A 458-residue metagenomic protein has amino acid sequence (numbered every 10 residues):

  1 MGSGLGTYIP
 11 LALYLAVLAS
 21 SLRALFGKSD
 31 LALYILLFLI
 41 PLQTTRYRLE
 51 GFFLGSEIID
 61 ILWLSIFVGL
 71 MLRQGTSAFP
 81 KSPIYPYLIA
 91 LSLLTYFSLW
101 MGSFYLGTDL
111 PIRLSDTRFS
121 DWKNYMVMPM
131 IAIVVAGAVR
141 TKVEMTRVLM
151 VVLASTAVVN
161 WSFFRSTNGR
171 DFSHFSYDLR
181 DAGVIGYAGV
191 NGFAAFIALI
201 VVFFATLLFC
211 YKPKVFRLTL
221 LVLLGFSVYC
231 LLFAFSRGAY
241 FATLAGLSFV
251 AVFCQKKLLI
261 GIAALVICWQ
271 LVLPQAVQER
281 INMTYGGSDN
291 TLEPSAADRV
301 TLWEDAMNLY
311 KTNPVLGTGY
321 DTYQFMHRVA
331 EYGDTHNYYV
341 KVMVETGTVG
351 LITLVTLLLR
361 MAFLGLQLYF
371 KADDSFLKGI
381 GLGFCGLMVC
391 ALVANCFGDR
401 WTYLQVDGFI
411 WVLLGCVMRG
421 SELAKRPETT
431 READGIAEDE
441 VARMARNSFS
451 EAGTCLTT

Functional and structural regions predicted by a protein language model:
S3, A16-A24, S92-Y96, W100 (+10 more regions): Alpha-helical transmembrane segments of multi-pass inner-membrane proteins
Y8-V17, L42, G55-L72, W122-M130 (+4 more regions): Membrane-embedded alpha-helical segments of multi-pass membrane proteins, especially the transmembrane helices
A24-E50, G55-M126: N-terminal hydrophobic segments of proteins, predominantly signal-anchor/transmembrane helices of inner/organellar
G51, F235-G238, G333-D334, G398-G408: Membrane-interface catalytic loops of GT-C/OST-like multi-pass glycosylation enzymes that act
F67-V68, I260-L265, L382-L392, D399-E451 (+1 more regions): Transmembrane alpha-helices of multi-pass inner-membrane enzymes
R73-P80, G137-R147, C210-F216, R419-D439: Membrane-interface junctions at the ends of membrane-embedded or membrane-associated helices
F172-S173, V184, Q275-V277, N282-T348 (+1 more regions): Long extracytoplasmic/lumenal interhelical loops at the membrane interface of multi-pass membrane proteins
T219, A264, T346-L392, E422: Hydrophobic transmembrane alpha-helices and their immediate junctions
